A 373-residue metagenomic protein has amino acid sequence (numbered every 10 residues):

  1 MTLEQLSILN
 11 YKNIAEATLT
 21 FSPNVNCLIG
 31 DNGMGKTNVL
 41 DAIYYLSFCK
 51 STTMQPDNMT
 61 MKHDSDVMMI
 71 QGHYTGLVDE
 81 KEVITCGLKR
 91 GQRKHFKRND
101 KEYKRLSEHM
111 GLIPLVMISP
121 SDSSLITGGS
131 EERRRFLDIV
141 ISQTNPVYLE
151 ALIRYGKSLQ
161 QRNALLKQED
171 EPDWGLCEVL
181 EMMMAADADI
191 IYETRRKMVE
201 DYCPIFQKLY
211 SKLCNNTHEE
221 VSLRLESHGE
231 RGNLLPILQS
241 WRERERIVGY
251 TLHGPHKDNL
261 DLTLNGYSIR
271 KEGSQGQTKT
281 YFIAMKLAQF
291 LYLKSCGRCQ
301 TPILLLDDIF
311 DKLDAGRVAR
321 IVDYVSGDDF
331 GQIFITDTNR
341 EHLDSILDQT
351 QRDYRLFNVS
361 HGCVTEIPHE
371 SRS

Functional and structural regions predicted by a protein language model:
M1-D31, G175-A186, I190-I303, K312 (+4 more regions): Conserved NTPase motor "head" modules and their coupling/switch loops across ABC/AAA+ ATPases, GTPases, and GHKL ATPases
K36: Conserved lysine of the Walker
Y45-D57, A288-C296: Post-Walker A helix-loop "phosphate-sensing" segment adjacent to the P-loop in P-loop NTPases
F48-I126, S130-E132, I141-T144, Y148 (+5 more regions): Nucleotide-state sensing region of NTPase/ATPase domains
G72, Q332-N339: Structural recognition of the conserved hydrophobic beta-strand(s) that form the central parallel beta-sheet of P-loop
Y103, S107-M182, A186, E366-I367: A conserved P-loop NTPase coupling/switch region
D307-I309: Walker B catalytic acidic pair
